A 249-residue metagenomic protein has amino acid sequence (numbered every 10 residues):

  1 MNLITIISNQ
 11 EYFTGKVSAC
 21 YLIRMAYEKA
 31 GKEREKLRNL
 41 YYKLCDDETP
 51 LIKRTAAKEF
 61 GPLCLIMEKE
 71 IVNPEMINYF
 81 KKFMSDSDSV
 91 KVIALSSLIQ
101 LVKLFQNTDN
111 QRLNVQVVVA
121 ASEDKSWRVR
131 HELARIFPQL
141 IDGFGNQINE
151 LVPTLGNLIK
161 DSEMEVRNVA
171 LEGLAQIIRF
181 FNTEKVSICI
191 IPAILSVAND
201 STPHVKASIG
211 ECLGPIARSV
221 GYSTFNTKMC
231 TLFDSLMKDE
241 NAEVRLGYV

Functional and structural regions predicted by a protein language model:
M1-I7, K32-C45, E70-M84, T108-S122 (+3 more regions): HEAT/HEAT-like alpha-solenoid repeats
T5, A26-E28, M84, L236-N241 (+1 more regions): Short, intrinsically disordered, charge-balanced linker/junction segments flanking boundaries in proteins
I6-S8, Y12, S18-A26, K43-C45 (+2 more regions): Alpha-solenoid helical-repeat scaffolds
E11-Y12, E48-T49, D86-D88, K125-S126 (+3 more regions): Short inter-helical turns and helix N-cap capping residues of alpha-solenoid HEAT/ARM repeat scaffolds
V17-M25, K58-P62, N78, S96-Q100 (+8 more regions): Residue-level signature of alpha-solenoid helical repeat scaffolds
M25-A30, L63-E70, L101-T108, Q139-F144 (+2 more regions): Residue-level signature of the C-terminal ends
